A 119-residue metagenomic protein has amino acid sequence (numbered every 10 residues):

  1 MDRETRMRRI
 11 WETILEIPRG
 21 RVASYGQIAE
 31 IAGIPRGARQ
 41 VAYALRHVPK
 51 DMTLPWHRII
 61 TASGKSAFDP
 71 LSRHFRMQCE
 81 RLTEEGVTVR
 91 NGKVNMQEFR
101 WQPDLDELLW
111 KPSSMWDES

Functional and structural regions predicted by a protein language model:
M1-S119: Nucleic acid-binding interface residues in structured DNA/RNA-binding domains, emphasizing the DNA-engaging scaffolds
